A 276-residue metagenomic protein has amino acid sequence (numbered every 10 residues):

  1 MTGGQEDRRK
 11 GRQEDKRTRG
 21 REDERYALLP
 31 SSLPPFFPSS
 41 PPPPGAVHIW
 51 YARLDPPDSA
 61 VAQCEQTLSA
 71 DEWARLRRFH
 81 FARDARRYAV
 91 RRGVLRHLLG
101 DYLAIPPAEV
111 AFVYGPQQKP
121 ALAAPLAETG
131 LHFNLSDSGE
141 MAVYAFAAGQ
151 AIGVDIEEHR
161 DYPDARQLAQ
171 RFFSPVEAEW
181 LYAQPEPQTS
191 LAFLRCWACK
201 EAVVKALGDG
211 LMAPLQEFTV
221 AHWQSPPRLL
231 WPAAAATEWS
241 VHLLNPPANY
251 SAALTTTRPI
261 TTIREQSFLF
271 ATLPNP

Functional and structural regions predicted by a protein language model:
M1-E24, L29-P38: Arg/Gly-rich low-complexity intrinsically disordered repeat tracts
R25-P276: Core catalytic alpha/beta fold that binds nucleotide/phospho-ligands
